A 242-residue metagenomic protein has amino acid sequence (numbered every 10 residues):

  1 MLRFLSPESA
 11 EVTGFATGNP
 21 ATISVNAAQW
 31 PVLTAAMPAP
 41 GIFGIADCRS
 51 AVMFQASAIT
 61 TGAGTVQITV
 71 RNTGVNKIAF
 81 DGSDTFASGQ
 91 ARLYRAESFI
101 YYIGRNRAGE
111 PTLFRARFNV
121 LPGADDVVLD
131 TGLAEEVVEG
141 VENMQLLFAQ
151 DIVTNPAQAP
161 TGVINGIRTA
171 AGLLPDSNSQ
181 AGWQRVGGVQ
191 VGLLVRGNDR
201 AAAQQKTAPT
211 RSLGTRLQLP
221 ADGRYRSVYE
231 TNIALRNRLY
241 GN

Functional and structural regions predicted by a protein language model:
M1-I78: Autoprocessing Asn-cyclization modules and mimics
G74-V75, F86-F114, N119-N242: Short linear sequence signals and composition-biased patches located at protein termini or domain-edge surfaces
